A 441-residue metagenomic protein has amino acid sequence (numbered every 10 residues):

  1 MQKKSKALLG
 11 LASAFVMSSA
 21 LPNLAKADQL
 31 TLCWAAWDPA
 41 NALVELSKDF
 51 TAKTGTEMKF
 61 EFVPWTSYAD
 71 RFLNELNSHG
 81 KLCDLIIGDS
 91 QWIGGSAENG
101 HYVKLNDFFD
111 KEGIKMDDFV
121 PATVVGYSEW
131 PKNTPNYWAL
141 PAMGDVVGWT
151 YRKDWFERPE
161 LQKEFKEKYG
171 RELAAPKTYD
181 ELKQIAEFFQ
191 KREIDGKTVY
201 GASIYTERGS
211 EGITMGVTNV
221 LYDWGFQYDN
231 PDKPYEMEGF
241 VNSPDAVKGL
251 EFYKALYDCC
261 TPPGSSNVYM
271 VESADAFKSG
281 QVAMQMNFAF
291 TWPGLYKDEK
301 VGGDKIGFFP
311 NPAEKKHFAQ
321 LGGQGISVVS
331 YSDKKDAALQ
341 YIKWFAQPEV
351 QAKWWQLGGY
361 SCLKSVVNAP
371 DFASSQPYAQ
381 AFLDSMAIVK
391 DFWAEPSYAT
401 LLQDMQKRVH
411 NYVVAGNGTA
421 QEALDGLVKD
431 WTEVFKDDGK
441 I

Functional and structural regions predicted by a protein language model:
D28, K53, P131-P135, D154-W155 (+8 more regions): Extracytoplasmic/periplasmic substrate-recognition and gating elements
Q29, E57-M58, D384-I441: Conserved C-terminal helix/tail region of periplasmic/extracytoplasmic solute-binding proteins
Q29-T31, E45-A122, G126, A139 (+6 more regions): Extracytoplasmic "Venus flytrap"/periplasmic binding protein-like
D49, A274, F290-K297, Q324-T400 (+2 more regions): Mature extracytoplasmic/periplasmic domains
S90-G148, I213-G216, K305-F309, D371-P377 (+1 more regions): Hinge/lid segment of periplasmic solute-binding proteins
D107-A122, K163-A175, E193-I194, T206-E207 (+4 more regions): Short, solvent-exposed loop/beta-turn-alpha elements that line the ligand-binding surface or hinge of extracytoplasmic
E129-M143, V147, K177-E238, V282: Extracytoplasmic/periplasmic solute-binding protein
E181-Q190, W224-N267, G307, N311 (+1 more regions): Glycine-centered hinge/linker elements that transmit conformational signals in sensory and ligand-binding systems
